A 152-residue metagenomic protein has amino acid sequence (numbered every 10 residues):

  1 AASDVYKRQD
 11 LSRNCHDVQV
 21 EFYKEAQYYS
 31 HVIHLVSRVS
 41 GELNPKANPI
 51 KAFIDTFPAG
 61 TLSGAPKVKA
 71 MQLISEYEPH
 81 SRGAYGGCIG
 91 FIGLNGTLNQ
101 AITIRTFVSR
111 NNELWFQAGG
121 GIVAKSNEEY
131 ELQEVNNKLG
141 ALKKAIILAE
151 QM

Functional and structural regions predicted by a protein language model:
A1-Y6: Short, small-residue-biased leader/transition segments that mark boundaries at the very start of proteins
K7-P45: C-terminal, non-catalytic macromolecule-binding modules
H31, L35-M152: Conserved hydrophobic core element of enzyme catalytic domains
